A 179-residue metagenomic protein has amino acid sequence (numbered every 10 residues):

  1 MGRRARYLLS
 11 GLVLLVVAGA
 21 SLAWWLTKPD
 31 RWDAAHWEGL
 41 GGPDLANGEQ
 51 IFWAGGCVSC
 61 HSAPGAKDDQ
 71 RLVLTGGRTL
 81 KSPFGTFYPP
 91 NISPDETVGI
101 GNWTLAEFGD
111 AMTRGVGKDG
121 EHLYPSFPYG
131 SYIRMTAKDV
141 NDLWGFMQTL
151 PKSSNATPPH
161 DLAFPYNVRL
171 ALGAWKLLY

Functional and structural regions predicted by a protein language model:
G2-W32: N-terminal type II signal-anchor transmembrane helix that functions as the membrane-insertion/stop-transfer segment
G19-W25, T104-K118, S131-T157: C-terminal capping alpha-helices of c-type cytochrome domains
W24-D30, P158-Y179: Alpha-helical membrane-targeting segments
P29-W53, L172-Y179: Electrostatic cytochrome c docking/interface patches
E38, E49, P64-L105, L123-A137 (+1 more regions): Gly/Gly-Pro-rich "capping" loops immediately C-terminal to redox-active cysteine motifs in periplasmic/lumenal
G48, A54-P64, F108, L143 (+1 more regions): The canonical Cys-X-X-Cys-His
S59, D68, T97-I100, K118-D119 (+1 more regions): Short loop/beta submotifs within extracellular cysteine-rich repeat domains
F84, N141-W144, R169-W175: A contiguous, low-structure linker/loop signature
